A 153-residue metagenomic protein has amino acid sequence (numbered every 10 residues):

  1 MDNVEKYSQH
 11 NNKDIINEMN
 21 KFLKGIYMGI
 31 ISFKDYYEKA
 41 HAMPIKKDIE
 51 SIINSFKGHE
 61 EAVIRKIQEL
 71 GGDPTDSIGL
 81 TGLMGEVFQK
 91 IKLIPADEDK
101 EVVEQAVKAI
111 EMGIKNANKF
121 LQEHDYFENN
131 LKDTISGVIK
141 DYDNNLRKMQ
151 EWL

Functional and structural regions predicted by a protein language model:
D2-V4, A62-E104, K108-M112: Carboxylate-rich helix-loop segments that flank metal/cofactor sites and access channels in metalloenzymes
N3-Q9, K47, N54, P74-I91 (+1 more regions): Charge-rich, acidic-biased intrinsically disordered regions
S8-A40, E101-D125: Alpha-helical bundle segments that constitute or directly flank the non-heme di-iron/ferroxidase center
D14-F22, M43-E61, D99-Q105, E128-D141: Alpha-helical scaffold segments that form or flank carboxylate-/histidine-based iron centers
N17, K24, M28-I31, D35 (+7 more regions): Acidic, glycine/polar-rich low-complexity segments that are predisposed to form short amphipathic helices
F22, G29, H59, V63-K66 (+5 more regions): Amphipathic alpha-helices that form helix-helix packing interfaces
K46-L80, M149-W152: Conserved alpha-helical segments that form or flank metal/cofactor-binding pockets of metalloenzymes
A109-L153: Preference for long, well-ordered alpha-helical segments
